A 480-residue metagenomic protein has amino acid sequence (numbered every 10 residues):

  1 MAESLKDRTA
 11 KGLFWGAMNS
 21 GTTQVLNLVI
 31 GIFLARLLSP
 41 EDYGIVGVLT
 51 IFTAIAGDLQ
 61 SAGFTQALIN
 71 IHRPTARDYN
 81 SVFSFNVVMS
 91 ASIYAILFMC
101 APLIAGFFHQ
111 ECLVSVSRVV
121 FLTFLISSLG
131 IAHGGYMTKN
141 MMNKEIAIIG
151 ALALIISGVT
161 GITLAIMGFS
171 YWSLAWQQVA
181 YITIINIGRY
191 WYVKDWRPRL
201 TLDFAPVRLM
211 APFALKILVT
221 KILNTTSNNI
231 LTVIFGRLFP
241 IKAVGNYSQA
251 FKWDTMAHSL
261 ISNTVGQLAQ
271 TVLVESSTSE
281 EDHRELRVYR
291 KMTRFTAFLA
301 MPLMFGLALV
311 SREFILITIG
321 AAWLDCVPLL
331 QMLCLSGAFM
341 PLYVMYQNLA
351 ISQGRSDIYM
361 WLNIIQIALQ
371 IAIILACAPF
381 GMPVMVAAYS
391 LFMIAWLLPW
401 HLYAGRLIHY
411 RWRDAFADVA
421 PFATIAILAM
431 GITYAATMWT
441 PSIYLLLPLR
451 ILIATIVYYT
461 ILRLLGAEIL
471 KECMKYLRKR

Functional and structural regions predicted by a protein language model:
M1-L28, Q66-I69, R73-S84, L113 (+5 more regions): N-terminal membrane topogenesis motif
M1-L5, T9, K144, I187-N229 (+4 more regions): Interhelical loop/hinge segments that connect adjacent transmembrane helices in multipass membrane
A2, G405-W412, T433-R480: Membrane-proximal transmembrane or re-entrant/amphipathic helices at the cytosolic face
L5-F64, M89-L103, R118, T123 (+5 more regions): Signature of the first transmembrane helix
K6, A10, A67-A76, I126-G150 (+5 more regions): Membrane-interface junctions at transmembrane-helix termini in multi-pass inner-membrane proteins
G21, L28, S84-H109, S115 (+6 more regions): Alpha-helical transmembrane segments of multi-pass membrane transport and lipid-handling proteins
N27, D58-A76, T138-K139, A250 (+2 more regions): Helix-loop junctions and terminal segments of transmembrane helices in multi-pass membrane transport/translocation
V114-F121, I149-K194, L209, F213 (+6 more regions): Hydrophobic alpha-helical transmembrane segments
